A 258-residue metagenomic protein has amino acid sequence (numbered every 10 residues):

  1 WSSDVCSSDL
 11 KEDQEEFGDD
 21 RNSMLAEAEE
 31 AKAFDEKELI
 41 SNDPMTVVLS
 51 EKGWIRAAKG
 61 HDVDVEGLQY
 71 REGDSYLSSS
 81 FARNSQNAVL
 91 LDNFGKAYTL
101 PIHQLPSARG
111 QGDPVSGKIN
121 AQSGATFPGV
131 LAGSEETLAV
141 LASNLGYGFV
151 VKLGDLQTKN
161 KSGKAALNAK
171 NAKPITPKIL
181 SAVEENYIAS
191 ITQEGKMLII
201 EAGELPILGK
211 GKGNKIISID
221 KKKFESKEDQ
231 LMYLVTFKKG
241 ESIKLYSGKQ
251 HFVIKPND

Functional and structural regions predicted by a protein language model:
S3-D258: Short, structured "edge-of-domain" segments at secondary-structure transitions
